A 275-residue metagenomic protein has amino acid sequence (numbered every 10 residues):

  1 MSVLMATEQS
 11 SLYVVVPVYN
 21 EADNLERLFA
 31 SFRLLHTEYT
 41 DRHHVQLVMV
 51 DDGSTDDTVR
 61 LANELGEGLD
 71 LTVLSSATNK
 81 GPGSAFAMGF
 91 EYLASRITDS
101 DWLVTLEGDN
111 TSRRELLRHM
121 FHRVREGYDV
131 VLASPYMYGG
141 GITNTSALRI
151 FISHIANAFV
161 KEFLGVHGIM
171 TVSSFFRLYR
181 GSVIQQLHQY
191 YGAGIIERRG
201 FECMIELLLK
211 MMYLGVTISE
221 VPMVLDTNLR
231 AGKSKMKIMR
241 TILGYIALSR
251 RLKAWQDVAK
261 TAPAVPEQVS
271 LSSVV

Functional and structural regions predicted by a protein language model:
M1-L12, V166, Y190-V275: Hydrophobic helical membrane-anchoring modules
S10-V16, L25, F32, H43-V50: Hydrophobic targeting segments
E21-E38: Short, well-formed alpha-helical segments that are part of the catalytic scaffolds of diverse glycosyltransferases
E21-N24, S54, R113: Donor nucleotide-sugar binding loop of glycosyltransferases
T37-R42, G66-D70, I97: Short helix-capping segments at alpha-helix termini
D41-S54, L74-S76: Short beta-strand/loop segment that forms part of the nucleotide-sugar
D51-R60, T78, N110: A conserved acidic beta->alpha catalytic loop
L74-Y92, W102-T105, R113-E197, L229-M236 (+1 more regions): Acceptor/aglycone-binding surface of glycosyltransferases and processive sugar-polymer synthases
